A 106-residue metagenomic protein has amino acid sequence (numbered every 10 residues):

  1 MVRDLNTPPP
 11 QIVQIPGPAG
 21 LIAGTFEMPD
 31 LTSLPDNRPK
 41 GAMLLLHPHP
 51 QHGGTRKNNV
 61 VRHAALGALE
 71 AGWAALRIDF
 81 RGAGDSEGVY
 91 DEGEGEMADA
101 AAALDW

Functional and structural regions predicted by a protein language model:
M1-R38: N-terminal cap/lid segment of alpha/beta-hydrolase-fold proteins
A19, F26-D30, P50, G84 (+1 more regions): Short, well-ordered turn and helix-capping elements at secondary-structure junctions
A19, N59-H63, G95: An amphipathic alpha-helix/helix-turn recognition signal
D30-D79: Short, surface-exposed "cap/lid" segments of acyl-processing enzymes
R81-E92: Glycine-rich "HGGG/HGxG" loop immediately N-terminal to the catalytic nucleophile of the alpha/beta-hydrolase
Y90-W106: Alpha/beta-hydrolase active-site loop
